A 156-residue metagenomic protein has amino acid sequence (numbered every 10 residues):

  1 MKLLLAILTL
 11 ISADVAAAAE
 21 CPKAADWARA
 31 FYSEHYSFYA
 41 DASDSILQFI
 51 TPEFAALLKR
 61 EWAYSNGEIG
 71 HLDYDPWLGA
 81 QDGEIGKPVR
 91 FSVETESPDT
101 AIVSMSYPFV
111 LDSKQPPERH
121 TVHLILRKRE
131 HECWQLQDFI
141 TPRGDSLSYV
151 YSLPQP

Functional and structural regions predicted by a protein language model:
M1-L4: Positively charged n-region of N-terminal signal peptides that target proteins for export
A6-L10: Hydrophobic helical h-region of N-terminal Sec-dependent signal peptides in bacterial secretory/periplasmic proteins
S12-V15: N-terminal signal peptide c-region/cleavage motif recognized by signal peptidases
A19, A55-Q115: Surface-exposed, charged secondary-structure patches
E20-Y39: Short, aromatic-enriched amphipathic alpha-helices that serve as compact interaction elements
S33-G67: Short, solvent-exposed secondary-structure junction/capping segments
R90-V93, T121-K128: Hydrophobic/aromatic beta-strand elements that line small-molecule binding cavities or substrate pockets in beta-rich
T100, S106-T121, R129-E130, Q135-P156: Low-complexity, intrinsically disordered terminal/linker segments enriched in charged and Gly/Pro repeats
